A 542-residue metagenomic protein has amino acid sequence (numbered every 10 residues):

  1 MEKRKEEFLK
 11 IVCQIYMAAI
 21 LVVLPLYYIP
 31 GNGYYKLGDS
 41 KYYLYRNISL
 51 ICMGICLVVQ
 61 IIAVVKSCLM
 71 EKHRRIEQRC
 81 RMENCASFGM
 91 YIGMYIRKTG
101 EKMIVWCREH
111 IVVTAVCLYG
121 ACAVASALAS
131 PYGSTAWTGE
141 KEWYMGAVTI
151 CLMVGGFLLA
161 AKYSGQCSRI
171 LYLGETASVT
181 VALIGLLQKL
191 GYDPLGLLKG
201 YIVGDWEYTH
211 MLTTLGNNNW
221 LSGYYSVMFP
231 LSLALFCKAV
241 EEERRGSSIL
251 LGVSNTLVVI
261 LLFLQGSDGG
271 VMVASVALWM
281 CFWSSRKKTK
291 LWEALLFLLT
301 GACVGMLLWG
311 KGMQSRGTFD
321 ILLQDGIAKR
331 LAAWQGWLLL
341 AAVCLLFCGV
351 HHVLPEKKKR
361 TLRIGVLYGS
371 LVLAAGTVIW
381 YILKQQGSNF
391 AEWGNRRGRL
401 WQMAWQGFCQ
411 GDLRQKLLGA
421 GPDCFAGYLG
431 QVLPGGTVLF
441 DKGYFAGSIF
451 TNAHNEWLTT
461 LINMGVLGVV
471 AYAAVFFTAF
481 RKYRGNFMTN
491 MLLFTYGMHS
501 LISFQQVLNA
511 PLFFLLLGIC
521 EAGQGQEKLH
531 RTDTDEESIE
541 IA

Functional and structural regions predicted by a protein language model:
E2-E6, S67-H110, E243-G246, D320-Q324 (+2 more regions): Membrane-interfacial, low-structure loops and terminal tails that flank and connect transmembrane helices in multi-pass
R4-P25, S49-Q60, G120-L128, G146-L158 (+8 more regions): Alpha-helical transmembrane segments of multi-pass inner-membrane proteins
Y16-N32, M53-C151, T180: N-terminal hydrophobic segments of proteins, predominantly signal-anchor/transmembrane helices of inner/organellar
Y28-Y42: Short, hydrophobic transmembrane alpha-helix segments
S40-Y43, N47, I111, Y119 (+5 more regions): Membrane-interface coil-to-helix junctions
T135-E140, F263-G266, L501-L508: Membrane-interface helix caps and helix-loop-helix hairpins in membrane proteins
W143, I184-G200, T377-Q431: Aromatic-rich transmembrane-lumenal/periplasmic boundary elements in polytopic membrane proteins
P194-L212, R414-I462: Interfacial juxtamembrane loops and adjacent helix segments that form the catalytic/substrate-binding surfaces
